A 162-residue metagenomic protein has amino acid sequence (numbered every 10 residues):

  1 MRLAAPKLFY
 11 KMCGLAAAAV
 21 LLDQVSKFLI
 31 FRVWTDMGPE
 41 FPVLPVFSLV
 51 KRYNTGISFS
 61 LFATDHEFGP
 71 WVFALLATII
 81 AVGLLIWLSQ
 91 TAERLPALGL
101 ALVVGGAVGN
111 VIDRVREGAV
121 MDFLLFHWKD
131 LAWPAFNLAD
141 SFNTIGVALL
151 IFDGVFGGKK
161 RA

Functional and structural regions predicted by a protein language model:
M1-A162: Alpha-helical transmembrane bundles and membrane-interface segments of multipass inner-membrane proteins
